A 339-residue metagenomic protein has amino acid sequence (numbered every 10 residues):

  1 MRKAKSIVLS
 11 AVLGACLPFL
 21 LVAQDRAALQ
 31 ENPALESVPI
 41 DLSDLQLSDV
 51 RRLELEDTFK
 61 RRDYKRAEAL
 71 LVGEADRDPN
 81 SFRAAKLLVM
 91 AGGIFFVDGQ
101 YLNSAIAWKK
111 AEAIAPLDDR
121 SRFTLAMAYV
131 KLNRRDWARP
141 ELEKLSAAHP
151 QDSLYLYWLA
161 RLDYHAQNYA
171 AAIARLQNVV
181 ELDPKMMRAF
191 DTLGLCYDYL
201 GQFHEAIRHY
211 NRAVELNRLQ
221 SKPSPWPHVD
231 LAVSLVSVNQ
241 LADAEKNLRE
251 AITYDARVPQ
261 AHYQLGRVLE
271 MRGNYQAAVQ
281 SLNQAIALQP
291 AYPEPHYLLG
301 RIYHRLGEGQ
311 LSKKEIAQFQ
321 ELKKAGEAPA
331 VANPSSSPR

Functional and structural regions predicted by a protein language model:
S48, F82-A85, D119-R120, S153-L154 (+6 more regions): Helix-start (N-cap) detector for alpha-helical repeat units in TPR-like alpha-solenoids, especially tetratricopeptide
R77-N80, I114, A147-H149, L182 (+4 more regions): Structural marker of alpha-solenoid helical repeat scaffolds
L87-M90, T124, W158, T192 (+3 more regions): Canonical tetratricopeptide repeat
Y297-R339: Terminal, low-structured helical/coil segments at or just beyond the last alpha-helical repeat
